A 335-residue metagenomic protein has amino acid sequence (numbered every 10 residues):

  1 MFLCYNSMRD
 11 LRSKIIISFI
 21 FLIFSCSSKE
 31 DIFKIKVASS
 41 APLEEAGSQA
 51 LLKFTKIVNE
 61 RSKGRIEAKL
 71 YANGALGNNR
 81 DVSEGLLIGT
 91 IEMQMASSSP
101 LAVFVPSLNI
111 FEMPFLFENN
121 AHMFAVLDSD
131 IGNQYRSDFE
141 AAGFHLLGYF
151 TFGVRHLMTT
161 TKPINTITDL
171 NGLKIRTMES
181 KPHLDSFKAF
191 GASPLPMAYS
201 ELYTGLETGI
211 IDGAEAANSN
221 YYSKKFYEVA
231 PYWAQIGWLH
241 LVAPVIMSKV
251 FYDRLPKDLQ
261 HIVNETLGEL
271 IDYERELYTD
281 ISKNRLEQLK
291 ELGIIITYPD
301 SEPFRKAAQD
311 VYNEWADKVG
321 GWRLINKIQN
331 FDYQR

Functional and structural regions predicted by a protein language model:
M1-K34: Short, low-complexity disordered leader/linker segments with a strong preference for bacterial N-terminal type II
C26-A121, I131, F139-R335: N-terminal secretory/targeting leader peptides
